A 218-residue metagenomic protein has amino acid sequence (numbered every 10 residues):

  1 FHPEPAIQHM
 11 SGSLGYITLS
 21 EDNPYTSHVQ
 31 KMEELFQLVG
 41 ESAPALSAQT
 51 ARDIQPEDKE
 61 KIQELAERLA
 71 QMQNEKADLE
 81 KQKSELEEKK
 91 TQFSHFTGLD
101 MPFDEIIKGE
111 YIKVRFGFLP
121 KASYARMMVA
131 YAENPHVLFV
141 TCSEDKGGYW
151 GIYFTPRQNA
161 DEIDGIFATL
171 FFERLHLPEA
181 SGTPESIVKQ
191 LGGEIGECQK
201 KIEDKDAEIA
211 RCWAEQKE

Functional and structural regions predicted by a protein language model:
F1-E218: Long, charged N-terminal accessory/stalk domains
